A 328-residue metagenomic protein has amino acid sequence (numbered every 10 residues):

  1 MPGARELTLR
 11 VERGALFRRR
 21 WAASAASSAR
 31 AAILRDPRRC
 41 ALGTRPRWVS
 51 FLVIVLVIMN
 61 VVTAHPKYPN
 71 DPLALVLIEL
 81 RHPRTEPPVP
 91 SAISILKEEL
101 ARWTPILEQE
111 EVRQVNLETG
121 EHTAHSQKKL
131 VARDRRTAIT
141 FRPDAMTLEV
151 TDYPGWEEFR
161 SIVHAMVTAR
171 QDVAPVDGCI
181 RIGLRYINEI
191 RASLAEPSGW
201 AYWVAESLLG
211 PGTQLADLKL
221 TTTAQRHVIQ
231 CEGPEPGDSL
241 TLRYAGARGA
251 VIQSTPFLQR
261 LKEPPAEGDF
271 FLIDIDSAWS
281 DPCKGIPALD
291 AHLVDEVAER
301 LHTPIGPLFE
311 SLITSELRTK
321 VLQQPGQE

Functional and structural regions predicted by a protein language model:
V55-P143, T147, L289, L322-E328: N-terminal low-complexity, intrinsically disordered segments
V57-I58, H65, H125-V131, R181-P264: Aromatic/basic-lined ligand-recognition segments that form π-stacking hydrophobic pockets flanked by Lys/Arg to engage
P72-E79, T137-Y153, C179-I187, G268-P282: Glycine-rich, often proline-containing surface loops adjacent to acidic residues and nearby aromatics that form
G155-E157, S161-I180: Secondary-structure boundary elements
G268-E328: Long, compositionally biased interface segments
